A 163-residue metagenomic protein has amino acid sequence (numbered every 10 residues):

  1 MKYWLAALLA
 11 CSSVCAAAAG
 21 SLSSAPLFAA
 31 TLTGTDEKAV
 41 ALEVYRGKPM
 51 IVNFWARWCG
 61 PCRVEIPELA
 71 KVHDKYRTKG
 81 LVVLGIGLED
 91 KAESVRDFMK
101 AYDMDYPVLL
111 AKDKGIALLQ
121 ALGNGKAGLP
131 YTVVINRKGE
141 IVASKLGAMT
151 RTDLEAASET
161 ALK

Functional and structural regions predicted by a protein language model:
W4-S13: Bacterial N-terminal signal peptides
A17-L42: N-terminal "domain-start" segment that seeds a small globular fold
A30, Y45, F54-W55, F98 (+1 more regions): Conserved hydrophobic/aromatic "anchor" residues that stabilize well-ordered secondary structure elements
A41-G60: Short active-site neighborhood of thiol/selenol oxidoreductases, capturing the structured segment around
N53, V83-G85, V134: Hydrophobic beta-strand core positions in alpha/beta domains
R63-D103, D113-L119: Structural microenvironment flanking redox-active thiols in thiol-disulfide oxidoreductases
D97-D105, A111-E159: Thiol/disulfide oxidoreductase modules built on the thioredoxin-like
